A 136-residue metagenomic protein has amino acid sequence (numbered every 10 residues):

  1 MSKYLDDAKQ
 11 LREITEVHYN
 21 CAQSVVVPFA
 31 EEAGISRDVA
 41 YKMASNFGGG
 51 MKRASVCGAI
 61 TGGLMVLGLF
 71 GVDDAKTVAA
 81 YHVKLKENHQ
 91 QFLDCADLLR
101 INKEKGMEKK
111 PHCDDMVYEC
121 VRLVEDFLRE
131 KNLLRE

Functional and structural regions predicted by a protein language model:
M1-T15: Polybasic, low-complexity association/targeting segments
H18-A22, A40, D74-V78, K109-V117: Generic structural signal for well-ordered, non-membrane alpha-helical segments in soluble metabolic enzymes
V25-A44, H89-L98: Acidic-glycine-rich active-site phosphate/pyrophosphate-binding loop
V27-E31, M65-G71, R122-D126: Short glycine/serine- and small hydrophobic-enriched flexible loop segments
E31-K42, G68-A80: Phosphate-handling active-site elements
G49-L67: Glycine/serine-rich anion-binding loops at beta->alpha junctions that coordinate negatively charged ligand groups
A79-E136: C-terminal binding/interaction regions
